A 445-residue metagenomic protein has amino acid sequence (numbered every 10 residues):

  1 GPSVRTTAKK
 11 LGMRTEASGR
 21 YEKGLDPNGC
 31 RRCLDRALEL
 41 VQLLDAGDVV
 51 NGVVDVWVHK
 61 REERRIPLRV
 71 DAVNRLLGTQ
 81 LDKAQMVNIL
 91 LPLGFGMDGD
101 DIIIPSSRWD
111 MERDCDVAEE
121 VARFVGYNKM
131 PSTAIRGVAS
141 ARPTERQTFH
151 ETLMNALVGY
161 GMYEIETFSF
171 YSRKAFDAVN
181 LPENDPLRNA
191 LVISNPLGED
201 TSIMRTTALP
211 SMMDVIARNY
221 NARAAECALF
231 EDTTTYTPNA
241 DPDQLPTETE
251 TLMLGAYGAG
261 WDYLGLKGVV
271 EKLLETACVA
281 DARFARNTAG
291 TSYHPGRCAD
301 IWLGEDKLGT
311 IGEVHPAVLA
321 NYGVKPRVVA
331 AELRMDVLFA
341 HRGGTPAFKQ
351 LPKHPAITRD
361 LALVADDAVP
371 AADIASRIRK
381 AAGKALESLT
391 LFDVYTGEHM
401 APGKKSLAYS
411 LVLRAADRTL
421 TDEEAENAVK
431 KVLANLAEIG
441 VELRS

Functional and structural regions predicted by a protein language model:
G1, H59, D71, P105-D110 (+15 more regions): Short, glycine-/Ser/Thr-/acidic-enriched flexible segments
G1-R61, D200, R218-N219, R223 (+1 more regions): Mobile "lid/hinge" segments at catalytic clefts and subdomain interfaces of large enzymes
G1-Y21, H59, R64-P67, F124-I135 (+6 more regions): Residues forming anionic-ligand binding surfaces in small-molecule and nucleic-acid pockets of primarily soluble enzymes
E39-G52, I66-V70, N74-R75, D82-K83 (+1 more regions): C-terminal effector modules of nucleic-acid-centric enzymes and ribosome-associated factors
V41-V56, D98-G99, E164-F168, A222-L229 (+3 more regions): Flexible, glycine/charged-enriched surface loops at secondary-structure junctions
V50-P67, I103-S107, I135-R142, T167-N180 (+4 more regions): A glycine-rich phosphate-binding loop feature that marks nucleotide/adenosyl-phosphate handling sites
I66-A225, R359, V412-R414, L420 (+1 more regions): Extended, well-folded interaction surfaces typified by the phenylalanyl-tRNA synthetase beta subunit core
P92-F95, N239-E248, M253, G260-S445: A carboxyl-terminal module marker
